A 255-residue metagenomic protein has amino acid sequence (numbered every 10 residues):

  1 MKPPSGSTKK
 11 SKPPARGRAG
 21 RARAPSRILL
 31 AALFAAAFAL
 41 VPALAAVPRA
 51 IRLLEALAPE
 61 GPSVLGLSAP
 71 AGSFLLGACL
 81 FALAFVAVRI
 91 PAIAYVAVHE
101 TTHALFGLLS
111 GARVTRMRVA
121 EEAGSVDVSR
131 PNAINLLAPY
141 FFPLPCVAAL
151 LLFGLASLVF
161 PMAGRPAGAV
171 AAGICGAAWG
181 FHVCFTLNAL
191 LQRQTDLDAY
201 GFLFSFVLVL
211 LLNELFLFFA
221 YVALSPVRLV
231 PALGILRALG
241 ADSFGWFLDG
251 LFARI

Functional and structural regions predicted by a protein language model:
K2-T8, K12-V64, A71, V119-I255: Metalloprotease/metallohydrolase-associated module, dominated by Zn2+-dependent proteases
P3, T8, L80-V86: Short, hydrophobic/aliphatic alpha-helical segments
A69-A82: Canonical hydrophobic alpha-helical transmembrane segment
F81-V98, S125, S129-N132: Short pre-active-site segment immediately N-terminal to the catalytic Zn-binding motif
V88-A92, L108-T115: Selected alpha-helical membrane-embedding segments in polytopic membrane proteins
Y95-L108: Active-site recognition of the HExxH zinc-binding catalytic motif
